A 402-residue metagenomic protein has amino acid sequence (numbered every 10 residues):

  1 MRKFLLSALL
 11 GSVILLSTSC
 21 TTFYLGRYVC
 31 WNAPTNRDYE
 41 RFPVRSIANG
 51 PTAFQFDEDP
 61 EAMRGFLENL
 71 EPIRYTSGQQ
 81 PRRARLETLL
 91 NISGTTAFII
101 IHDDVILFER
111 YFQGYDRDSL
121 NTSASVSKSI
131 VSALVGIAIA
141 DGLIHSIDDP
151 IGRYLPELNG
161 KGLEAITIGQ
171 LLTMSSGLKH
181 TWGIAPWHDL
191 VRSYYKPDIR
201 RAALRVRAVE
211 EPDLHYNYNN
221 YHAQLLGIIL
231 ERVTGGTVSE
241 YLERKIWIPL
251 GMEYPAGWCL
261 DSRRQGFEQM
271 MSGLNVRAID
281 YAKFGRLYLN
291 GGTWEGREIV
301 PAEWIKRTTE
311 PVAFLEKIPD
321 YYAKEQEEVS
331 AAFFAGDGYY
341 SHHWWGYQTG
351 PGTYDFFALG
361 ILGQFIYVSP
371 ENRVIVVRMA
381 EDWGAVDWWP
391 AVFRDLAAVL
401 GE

Functional and structural regions predicted by a protein language model:
K3-L6, S17-Y115, I144, V399-E402: N-terminal leader/targeting segments and the immediately adjacent pre-domain N-terminus
T21-L25, C30, D355-E402: Structured C-terminal helix/loop/strand segments within mature extracytoplasmic catalytic/sensor domains
D104, T122-I147, L171, L226-L230 (+1 more regions): Active-site SXXK
R117-D118, I184-S272: Catalytic-site signature segments of enzymes, centered on catalytic residues
T122, D141-K179, R205, T234-M271 (+1 more regions): Active-site helix/loop module of the DD-peptidase/beta-lactamase fold, centered on the serine-lysine SxxK catalytic
I137-H145, E231-E240, W247-P255, V276-V300 (+2 more regions): Bacterial peptidoglycan biogenesis and beta-lactam-recognition machinery
H222-I229, M270-W294, E303, Q364-A380: Active-site-proximal alpha-helical segments within enzyme catalytic domains
E253-C259, P311-I375: Active-site Gly/Thr loop motif
